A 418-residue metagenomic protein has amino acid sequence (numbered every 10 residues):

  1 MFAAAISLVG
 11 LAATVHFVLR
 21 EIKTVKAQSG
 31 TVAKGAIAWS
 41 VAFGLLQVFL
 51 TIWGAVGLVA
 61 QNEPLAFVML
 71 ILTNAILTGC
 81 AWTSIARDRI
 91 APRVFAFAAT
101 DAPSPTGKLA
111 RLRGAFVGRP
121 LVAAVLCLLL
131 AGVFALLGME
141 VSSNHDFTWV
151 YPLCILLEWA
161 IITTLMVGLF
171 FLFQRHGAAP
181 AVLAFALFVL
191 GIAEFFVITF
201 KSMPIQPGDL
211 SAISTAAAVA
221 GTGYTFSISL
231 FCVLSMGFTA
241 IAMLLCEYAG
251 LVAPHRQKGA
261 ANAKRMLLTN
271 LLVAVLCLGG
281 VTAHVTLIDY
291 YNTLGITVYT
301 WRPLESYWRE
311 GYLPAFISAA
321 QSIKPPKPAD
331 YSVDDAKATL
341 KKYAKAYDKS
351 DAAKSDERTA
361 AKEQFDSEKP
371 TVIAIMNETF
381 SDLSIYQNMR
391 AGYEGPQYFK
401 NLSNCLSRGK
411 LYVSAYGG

Functional and structural regions predicted by a protein language model:
F2-S306: Transmembrane and membrane-interface helices of multi-pass, inner-membrane envelope-modifying transferases
V285-G418: Soluble catalytic regions of membrane-associated enzymes that act on cell-envelope and secretory-pathway components
